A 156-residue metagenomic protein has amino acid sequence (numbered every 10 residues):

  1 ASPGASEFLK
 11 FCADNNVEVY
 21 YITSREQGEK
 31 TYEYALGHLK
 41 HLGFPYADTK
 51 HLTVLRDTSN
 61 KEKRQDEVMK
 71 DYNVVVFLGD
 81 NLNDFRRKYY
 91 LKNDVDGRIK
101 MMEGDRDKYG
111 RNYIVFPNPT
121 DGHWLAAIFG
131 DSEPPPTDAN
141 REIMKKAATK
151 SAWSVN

Functional and structural regions predicted by a protein language model:
A1-Y20, Q27-E33: Short, acidic loop-to-helix structural element flanking the phosphoryl-transfer center in phosphate-processing enzymes
E26, K30-N156: C-terminal cap/substrate-recognition subdomain and adjoining C-terminal extension of metal-dependent phosphatase-like
